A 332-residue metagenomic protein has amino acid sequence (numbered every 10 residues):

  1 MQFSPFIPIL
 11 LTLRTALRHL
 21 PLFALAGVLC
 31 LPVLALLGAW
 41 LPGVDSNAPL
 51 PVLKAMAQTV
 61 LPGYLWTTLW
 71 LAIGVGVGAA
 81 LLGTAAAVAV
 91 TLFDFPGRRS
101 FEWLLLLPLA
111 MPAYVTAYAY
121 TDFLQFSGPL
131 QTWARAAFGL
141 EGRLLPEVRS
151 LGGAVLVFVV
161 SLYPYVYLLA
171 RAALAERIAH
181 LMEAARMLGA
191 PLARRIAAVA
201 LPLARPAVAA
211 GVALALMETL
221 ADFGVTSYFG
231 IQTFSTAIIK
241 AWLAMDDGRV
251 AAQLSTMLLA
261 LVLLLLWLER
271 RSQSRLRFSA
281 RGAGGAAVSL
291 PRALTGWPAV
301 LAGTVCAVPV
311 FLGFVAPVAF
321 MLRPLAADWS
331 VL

Functional and structural regions predicted by a protein language model:
I9-D45, T59-A175, L203-F223, A251-R270 (+1 more regions): Membrane-water interface segments at the C-terminal ends of transmembrane alpha-helices in multi-pass inner-membrane
W40-V52, F126-G139, F229-S235, L276-G285: Peri-membrane helix termini and adjoining interfacial loops of integral membrane proteins
A48-A57, V331-L332: A short amphipathic helical element positioned immediately N-terminal to and/or at the very start of a transmembrane
P96, A190-P191: Short coil/turn motifs that cap or connect alpha-helices
L181: Helix-turn-helix DNA-binding elements, focusing on the entry/boundary residues of the two helices that contact DNA
L188-A190, P202: Glycine/proline-centered hinge or cleavage motifs at structural transition points of membrane proteins
L220-M245: Glycine-rich helix-loop "coupling/hinge" segments at transmembrane-helix boundaries in multipass transporters
S272-V305: Flexible interhelical linker loops that connect adjacent transmembrane helices in multi-pass membrane transporters
